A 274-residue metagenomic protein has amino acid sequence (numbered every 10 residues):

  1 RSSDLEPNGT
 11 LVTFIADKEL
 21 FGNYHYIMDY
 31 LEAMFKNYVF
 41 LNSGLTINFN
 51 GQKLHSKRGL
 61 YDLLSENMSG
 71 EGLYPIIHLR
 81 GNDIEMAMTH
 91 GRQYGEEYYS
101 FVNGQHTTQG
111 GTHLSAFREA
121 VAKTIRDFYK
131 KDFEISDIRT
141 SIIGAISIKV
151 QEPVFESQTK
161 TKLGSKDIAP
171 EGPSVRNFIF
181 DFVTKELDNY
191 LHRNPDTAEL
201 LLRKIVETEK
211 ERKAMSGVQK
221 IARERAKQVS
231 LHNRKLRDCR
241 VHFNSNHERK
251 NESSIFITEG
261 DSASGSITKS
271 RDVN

Functional and structural regions predicted by a protein language model:
R1-N274: GHKL-family ATPase ATP-binding module
